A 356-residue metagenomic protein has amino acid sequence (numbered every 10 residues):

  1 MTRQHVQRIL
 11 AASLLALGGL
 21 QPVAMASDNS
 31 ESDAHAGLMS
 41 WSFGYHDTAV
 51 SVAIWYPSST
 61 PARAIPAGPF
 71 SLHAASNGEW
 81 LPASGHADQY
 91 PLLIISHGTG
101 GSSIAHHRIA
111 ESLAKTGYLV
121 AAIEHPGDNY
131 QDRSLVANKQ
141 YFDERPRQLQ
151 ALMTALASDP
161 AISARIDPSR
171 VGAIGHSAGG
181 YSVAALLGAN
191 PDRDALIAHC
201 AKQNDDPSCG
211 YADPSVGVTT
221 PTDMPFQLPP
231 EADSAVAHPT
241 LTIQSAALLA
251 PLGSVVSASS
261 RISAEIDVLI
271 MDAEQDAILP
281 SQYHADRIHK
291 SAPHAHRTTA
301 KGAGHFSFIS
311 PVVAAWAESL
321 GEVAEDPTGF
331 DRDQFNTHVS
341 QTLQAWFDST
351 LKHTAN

Functional and structural regions predicted by a protein language model:
S27-L93: Domain-level recognition of soluble alpha/beta enzyme cores, biased toward histidine phosphatases/phosphomutases
H86-D88, G101-E124: Short amphipathic alpha-helix adjacent to the substrate-entry channel of hydrolases
G100-S112, N129-A151: Catalytic nucleophile-loop/oxyanion-hole region of alpha/beta-hydrolase and closely related hydrolase-like folds
N138-A164, P168, A185, D194-V218 (+1 more regions): Alpha/beta-hydrolase active-site loop
G175-G179, V183: Gly/Ala-rich beta-loop-alpha elbow adjacent to hydrolase catalytic centers
S254, Q275-L279, H305-F306: Acidic catalytic loop of the alpha/beta-hydrolase fold
A264, I270-D272: Short beta-strand/loop motif that positions the catalytic acidic residue of the alpha/beta-hydrolase fold
I266, L279-K290, V312: Short alpha-helix in the alpha/beta-hydrolase fold that links the catalytic acid
